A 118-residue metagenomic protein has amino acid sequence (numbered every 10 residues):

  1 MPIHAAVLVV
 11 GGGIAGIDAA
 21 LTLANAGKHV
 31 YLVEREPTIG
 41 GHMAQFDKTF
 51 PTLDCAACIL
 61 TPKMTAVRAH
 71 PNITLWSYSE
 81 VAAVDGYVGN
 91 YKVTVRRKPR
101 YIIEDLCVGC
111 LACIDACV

Functional and structural regions predicted by a protein language model:
M1, T94-V95: Short, structured interface segments
M1-A15, Y31: Beta1/beta-strand and adjacent pyrophosphate-binding region of the FAD-binding site in flavoprotein oxidoreductases
G13-G16, L53-L60, L106, C110: Generic structural signal for well-ordered, non-membrane alpha-helical segments in soluble metabolic enzymes
A20-L21: Generic hydrophobic/aromatic pocket-lining and core-packing "Φ" positions
A24-T38, H42, N72, D85-T94 (+2 more regions): Iron-sulfur cluster-binding cysteine motifs and their immediate structural context in ferredoxin-like electron-transfer
A44-S79: N-terminal glycine-rich dinucleotide-binding loop that anchors FAD/FMN and/or NAD(P) in oxidoreductases
T65-I73, Y78-V81, D85, R96-V108: A structured beta-alpha segment of the ubiquitous adenosine-cofactor-binding alpha/beta core
